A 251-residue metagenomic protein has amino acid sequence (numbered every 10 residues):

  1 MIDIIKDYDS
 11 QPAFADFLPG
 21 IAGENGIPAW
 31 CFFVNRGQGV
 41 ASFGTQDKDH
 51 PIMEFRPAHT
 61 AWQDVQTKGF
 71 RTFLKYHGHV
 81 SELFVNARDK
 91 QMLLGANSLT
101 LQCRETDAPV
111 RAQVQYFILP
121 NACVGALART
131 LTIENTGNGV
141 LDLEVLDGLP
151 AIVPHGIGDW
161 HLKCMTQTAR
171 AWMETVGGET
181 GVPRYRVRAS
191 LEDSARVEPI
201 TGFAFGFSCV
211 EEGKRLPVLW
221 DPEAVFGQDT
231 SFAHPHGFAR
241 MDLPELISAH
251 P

Functional and structural regions predicted by a protein language model:
M1-P251: Anionic coordination/interaction segments
